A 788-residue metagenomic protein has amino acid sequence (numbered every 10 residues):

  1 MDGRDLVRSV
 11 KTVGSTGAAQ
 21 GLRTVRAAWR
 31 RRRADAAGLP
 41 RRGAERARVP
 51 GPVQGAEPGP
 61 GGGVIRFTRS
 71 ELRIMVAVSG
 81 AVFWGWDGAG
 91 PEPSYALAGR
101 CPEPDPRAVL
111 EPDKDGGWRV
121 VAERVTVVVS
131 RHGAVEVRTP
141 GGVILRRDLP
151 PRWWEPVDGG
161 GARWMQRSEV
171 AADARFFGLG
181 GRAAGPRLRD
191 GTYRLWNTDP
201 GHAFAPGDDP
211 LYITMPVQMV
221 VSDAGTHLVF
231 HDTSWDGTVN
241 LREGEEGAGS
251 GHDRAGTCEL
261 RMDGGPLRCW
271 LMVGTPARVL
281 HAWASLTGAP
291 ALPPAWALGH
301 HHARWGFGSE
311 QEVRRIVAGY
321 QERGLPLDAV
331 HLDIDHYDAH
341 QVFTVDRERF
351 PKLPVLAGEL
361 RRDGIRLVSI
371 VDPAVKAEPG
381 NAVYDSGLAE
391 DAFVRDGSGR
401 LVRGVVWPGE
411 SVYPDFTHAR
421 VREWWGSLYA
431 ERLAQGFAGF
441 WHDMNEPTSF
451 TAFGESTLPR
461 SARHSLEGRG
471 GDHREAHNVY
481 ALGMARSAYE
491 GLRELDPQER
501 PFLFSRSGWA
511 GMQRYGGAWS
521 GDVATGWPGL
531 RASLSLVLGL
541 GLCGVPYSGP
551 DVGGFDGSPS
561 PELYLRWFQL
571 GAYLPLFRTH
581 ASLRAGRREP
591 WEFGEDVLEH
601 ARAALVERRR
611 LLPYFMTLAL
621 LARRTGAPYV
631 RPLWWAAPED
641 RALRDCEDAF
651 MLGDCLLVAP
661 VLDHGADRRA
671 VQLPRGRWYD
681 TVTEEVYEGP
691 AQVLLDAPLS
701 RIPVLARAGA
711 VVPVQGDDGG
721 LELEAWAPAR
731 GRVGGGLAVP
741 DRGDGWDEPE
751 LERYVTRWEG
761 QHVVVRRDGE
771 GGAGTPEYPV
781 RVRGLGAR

Functional and structural regions predicted by a protein language model:
M1-T287, P293-W296, A303-W305, E310-A318 (+8 more regions): N-terminal accessory segment at the very beginning of proteins
F67, P210-L211, L260-M262, P276 (+23 more regions): Active-site-proximal structural scaffolding
T68, K114-D115, V121-E123, R131 (+14 more regions): Short, well-ordered loop/turn elements at secondary-structure boundaries
I74, R124, V217, Y320 (+8 more regions): Conserved, mostly hydrophobic/aromatic
A89, A96-A98, P326-A601, A637: Aromatic- and carboxylate-enriched substrate-binding clefts and catalytic-loop regions of carbohydrate-active enzymes
H132, P210-Y212, M262-P266, A295 (+7 more regions): Short, solvent-exposed loop/turn segments at the edges of secondary structure
G141, Y489-F502, G508-W519, G529-L536 (+2 more regions): Catalytic core of carbohydrate-active enzymes
L286-A303, R400-Y413: N-terminal small/glycine-rich loop or linker at the start of catalytic domains across soluble metabolic enzymes
